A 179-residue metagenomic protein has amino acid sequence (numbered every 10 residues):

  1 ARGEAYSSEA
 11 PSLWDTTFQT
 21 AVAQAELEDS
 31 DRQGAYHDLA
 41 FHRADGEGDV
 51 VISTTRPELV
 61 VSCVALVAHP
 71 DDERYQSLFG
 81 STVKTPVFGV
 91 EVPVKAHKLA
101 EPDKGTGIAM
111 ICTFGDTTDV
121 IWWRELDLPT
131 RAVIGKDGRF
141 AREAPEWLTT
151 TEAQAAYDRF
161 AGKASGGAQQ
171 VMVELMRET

Functional and structural regions predicted by a protein language model:
A1-E143, W147-L148, S165, V173-E174: NTP-handling and nucleic-acid-processing catalytic cores
E146-G166: Acidic, Ser/Thr-rich peripheral helices and adjacent loops at domain boundaries
Q170-T179: Short, intrinsically disordered, charge-balanced linker/junction segments flanking boundaries in proteins
